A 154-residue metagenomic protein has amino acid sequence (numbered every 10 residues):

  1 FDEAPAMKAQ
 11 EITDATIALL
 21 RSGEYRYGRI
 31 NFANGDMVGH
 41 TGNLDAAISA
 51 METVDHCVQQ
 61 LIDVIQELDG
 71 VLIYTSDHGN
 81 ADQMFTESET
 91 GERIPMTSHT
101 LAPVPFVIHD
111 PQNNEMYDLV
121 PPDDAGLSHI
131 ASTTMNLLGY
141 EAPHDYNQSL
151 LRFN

Functional and structural regions predicted by a protein language model:
F1-N154: Feature captures the catalytic ectodomains and active-site-proximal regions of enzymes that hydrolyze or transfer
